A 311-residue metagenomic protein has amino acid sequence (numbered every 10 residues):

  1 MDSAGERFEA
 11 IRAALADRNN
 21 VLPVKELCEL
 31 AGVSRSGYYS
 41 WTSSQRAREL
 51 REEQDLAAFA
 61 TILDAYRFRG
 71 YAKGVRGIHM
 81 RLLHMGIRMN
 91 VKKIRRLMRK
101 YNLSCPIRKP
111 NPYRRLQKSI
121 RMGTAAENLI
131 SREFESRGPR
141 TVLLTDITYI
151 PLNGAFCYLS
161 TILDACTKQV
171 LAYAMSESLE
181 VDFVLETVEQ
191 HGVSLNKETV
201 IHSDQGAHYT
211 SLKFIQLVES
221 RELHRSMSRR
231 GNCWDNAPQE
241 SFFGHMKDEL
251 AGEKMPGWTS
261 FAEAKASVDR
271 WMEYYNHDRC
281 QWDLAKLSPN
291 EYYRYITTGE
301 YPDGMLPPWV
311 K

Functional and structural regions predicted by a protein language model:
M1-A31: Helical coiled-coil/dimerization "stalks" and their immediately adjacent regulatory linkers at helix->disorder
D2-E9, C28, G37-G138, N232 (+1 more regions): Basic, flexible linker segments flanking DNA-binding modules in nucleic acid-interacting mobile-element proteins
V21, L152-Y158: Short, flexible loop/turn motifs enriched in small residues
L27-C28, Y38, I62, I78 (+15 more regions): Mobile genetic element proteins and their domesticated derivatives, centered on retroelements and DNA transposons
Q117, S203-Q205, S211-L212, M227-D248 (+2 more regions): RNase H-like two-metal-ion nuclease catalytic core shared by retroviral integrases and related mobile-element nucleases
A155, Y173-L195: Active-site beta-loop-alpha junctions of metal-dependent nucleic acid enzymes, especially the RNase H-like/DDE
E219-L223, K247-K311: C-terminal domain-tail junction helix/linker
